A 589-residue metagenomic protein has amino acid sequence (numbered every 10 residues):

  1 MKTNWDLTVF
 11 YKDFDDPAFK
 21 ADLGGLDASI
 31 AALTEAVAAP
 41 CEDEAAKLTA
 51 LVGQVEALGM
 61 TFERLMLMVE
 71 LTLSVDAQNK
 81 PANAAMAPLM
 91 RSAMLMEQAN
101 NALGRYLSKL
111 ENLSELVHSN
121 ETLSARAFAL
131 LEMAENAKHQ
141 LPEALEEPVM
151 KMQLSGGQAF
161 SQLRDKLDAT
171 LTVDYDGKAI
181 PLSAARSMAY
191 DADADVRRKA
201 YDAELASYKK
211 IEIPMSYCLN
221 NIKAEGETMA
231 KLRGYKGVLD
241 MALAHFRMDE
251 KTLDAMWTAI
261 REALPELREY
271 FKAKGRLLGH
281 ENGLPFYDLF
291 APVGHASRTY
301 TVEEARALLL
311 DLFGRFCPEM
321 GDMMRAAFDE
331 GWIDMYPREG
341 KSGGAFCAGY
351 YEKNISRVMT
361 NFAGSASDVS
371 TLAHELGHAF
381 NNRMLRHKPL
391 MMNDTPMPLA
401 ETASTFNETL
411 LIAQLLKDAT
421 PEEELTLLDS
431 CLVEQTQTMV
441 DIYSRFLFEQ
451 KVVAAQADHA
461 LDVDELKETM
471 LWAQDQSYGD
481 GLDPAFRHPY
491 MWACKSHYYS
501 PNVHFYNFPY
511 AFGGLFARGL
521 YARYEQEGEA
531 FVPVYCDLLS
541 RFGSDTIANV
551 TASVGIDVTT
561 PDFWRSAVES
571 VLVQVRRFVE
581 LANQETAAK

Functional and structural regions predicted by a protein language model:
M1-H295, R306, E580-K589: A well-structured
T8, F14, E132-Q140, R276 (+8 more regions): C-terminal, non-catalytic "cap/extension" segments appended to globular domains
G234, A363-R383, S404, T409 (+2 more regions): Active-site recognition of the HExxH zinc-binding catalytic motif
L277, E281-L312, G321, R325 (+5 more regions): Long, K/E/R/D-enriched contiguous segments that form extended
S297-V302, K353-A373: Short pre-active-site segment immediately N-terminal to the catalytic Zn-binding motif
R298-Y300, I333-I355: Catalytic zinc-binding patch centered on the HExxH motif and its immediate surroundings that defines zinc-dependent
R315-D322, A348, H378, N382-P389 (+1 more regions): Conserved helix-loop functional segments at active or binding sites
P396-E424, C431-V433, Q437, G513: Post-HExxH zinc-binding segment in Zn-dependent metallohydrolases
